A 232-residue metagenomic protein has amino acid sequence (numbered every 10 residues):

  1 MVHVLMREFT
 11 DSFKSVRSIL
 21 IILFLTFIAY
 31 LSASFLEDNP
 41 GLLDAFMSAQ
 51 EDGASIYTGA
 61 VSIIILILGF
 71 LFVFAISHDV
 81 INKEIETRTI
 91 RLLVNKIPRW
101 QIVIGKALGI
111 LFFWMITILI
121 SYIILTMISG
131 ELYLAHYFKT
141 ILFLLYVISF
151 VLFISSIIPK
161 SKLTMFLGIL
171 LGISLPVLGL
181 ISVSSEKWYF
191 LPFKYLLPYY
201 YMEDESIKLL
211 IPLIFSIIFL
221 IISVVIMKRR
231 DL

Functional and structural regions predicted by a protein language model:
M1-L23, K160, D231-L232: Aromatic- and glycine-rich beta-strand/loop motifs that create alpha-glucan
R17, P98-L125: Selective transmembrane-helix segments that form parts of the transport pathway or gating/packing helices in multipass
T26-A33, W114-I124, L170-I181: Aromatic-anchored segments of alpha-helical transmembrane domains
F35-I56, T164, I169-L232: Terminal transmembrane helical anchor/hairpin motif
I56-K83: Long, hydrophobic alpha-helical segments
F72, H136-L163, L175, I214-I222: Hydrophobic alpha-helical transmembrane segments of polytopic membrane proteins
I76-G109: Helix-loop-helix units of permease transmembrane domains in multi-pass membrane transporters, especially ABC
I120-K139, F143: Membrane-interfacial helix-loop-helix connectors in multipass membrane proteins
